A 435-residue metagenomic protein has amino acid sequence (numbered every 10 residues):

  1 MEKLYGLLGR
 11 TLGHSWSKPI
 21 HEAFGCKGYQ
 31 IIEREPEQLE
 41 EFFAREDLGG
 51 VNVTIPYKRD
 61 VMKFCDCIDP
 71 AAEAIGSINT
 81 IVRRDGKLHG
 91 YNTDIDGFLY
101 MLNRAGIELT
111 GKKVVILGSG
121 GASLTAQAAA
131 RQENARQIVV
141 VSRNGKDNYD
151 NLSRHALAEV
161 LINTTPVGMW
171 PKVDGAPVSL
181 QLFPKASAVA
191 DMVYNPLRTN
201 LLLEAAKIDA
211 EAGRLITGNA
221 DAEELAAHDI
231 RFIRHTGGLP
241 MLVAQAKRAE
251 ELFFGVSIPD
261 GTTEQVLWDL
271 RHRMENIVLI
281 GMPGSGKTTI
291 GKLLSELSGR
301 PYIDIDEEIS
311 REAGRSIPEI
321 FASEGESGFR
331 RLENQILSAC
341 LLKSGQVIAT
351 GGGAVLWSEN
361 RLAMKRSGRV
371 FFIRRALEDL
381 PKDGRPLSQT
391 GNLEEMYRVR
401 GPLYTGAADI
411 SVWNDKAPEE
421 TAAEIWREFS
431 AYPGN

Functional and structural regions predicted by a protein language model:
E2-A105, P196, A212-L215, R231-V243: Phosphate/diphosphate ligand-binding glycine-rich loop within oxidoreductases
G9, G90-I95, L102-N103, I107 (+3 more regions): Glycine-rich adenosine-cofactor-binding loop
D60, W170-V189, N200, E204 (+1 more regions): Rossmann-fold NAD(P) dinucleotide-binding segment
A188-L252, D260: Rossmann-fold NAD(P)-binding glycine/threonine-rich loop
G261-R273, I277, L293, L297 (+2 more regions): NTP-dependent small-molecule kinase module
K287: Conserved lysine of the Walker
E307-K365: ATP-dependent small-molecule kinase phosphotransfer cores that center on conserved nucleotide phosphate-binding segments
R366-L403, A407-I410: A glycine- and Lys/Arg-enriched "phosphate-lid" helix/loop adjacent to the NTP-binding pocket of small-molecule kinases
